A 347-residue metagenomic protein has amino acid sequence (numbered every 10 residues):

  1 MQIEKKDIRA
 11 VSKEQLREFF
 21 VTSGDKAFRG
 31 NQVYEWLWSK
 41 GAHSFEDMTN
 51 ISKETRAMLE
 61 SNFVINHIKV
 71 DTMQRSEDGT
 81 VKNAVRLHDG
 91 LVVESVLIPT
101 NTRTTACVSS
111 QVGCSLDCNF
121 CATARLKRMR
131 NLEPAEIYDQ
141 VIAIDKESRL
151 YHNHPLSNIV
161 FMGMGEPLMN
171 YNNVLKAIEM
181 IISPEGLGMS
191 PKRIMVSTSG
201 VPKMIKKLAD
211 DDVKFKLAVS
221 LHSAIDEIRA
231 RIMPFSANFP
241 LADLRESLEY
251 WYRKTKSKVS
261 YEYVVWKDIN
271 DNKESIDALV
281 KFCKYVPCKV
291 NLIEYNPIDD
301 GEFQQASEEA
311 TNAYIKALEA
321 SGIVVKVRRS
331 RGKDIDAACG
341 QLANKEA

Functional and structural regions predicted by a protein language model:
M1-V92, P99, E249-K258, V265-A347: Auxiliary Fe-S-binding modules of radical SAM enzymes
K13, S115, V201-K203, I225-D226 (+1 more regions): Alpha-helix N-cap/helix-start and coil->helix boundary motif
S76, S109-S110, S197, S220: Short linear Ser/Thr-Pro motifs
V81, V93, T104-V108, L116 (+1 more regions): Generic beta-strand structural signal
L97-I98, N173: Residue-level structural signal for beta-strand termini and adjacent loop
P99-D145: Canonical Radical SAM [4Fe-4S] cluster-binding loop centered on the CxxxCxxC motif and its immediate flanking residues
D145-S321: Conserved AdoMet/S-adenosylmethionine-binding subsite of the radical SAM
